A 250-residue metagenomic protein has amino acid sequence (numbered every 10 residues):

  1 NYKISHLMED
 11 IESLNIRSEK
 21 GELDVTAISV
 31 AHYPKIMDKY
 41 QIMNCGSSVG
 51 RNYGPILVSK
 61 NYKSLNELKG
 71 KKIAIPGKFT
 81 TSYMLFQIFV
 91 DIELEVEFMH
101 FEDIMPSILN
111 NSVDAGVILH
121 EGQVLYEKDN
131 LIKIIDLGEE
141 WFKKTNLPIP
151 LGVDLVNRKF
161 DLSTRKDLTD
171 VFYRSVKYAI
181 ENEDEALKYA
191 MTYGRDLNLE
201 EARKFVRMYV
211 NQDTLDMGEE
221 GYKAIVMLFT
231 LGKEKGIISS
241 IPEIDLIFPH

Functional and structural regions predicted by a protein language model:
N1, P55-D114, E121, Y222-M227: Bilobed "Venus flytrap"/periplasmic-binding protein-like clamshell domains and structurally analogous long
N1-E9: Short, polar/charged alpha-helical segment
D10-E12, G21-P34, H100-F101, I118-V124: Beta->alpha turn/N-cap motifs
R17-E19, I108-L109, L168, G232: Hydrophobic residues within well-ordered alpha-helices
I42-S64, F142-K159: Hydrophobic/proline-rich hinge and linker segments of small-molecule sensing/allosteric domains, predominantly
H100-T192: Pocket-lining segment of extracytoplasmic ligand-binding domains
D161-L231: Secondary-structure end/capping motifs
L231-H250: Conserved C-terminal helix/tail region of periplasmic/extracytoplasmic solute-binding proteins
